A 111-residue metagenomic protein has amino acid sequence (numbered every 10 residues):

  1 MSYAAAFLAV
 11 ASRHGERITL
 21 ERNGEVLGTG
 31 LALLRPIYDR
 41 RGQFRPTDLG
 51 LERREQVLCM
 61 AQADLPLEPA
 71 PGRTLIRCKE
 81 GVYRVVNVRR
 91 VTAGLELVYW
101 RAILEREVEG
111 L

Functional and structural regions predicted by a protein language model:
M1-V26: Active-site-proximal polar cores
R22-L111: Short, conserved turn/kink motifs that form compact alpha/beta structural patches or helix kinks used as
